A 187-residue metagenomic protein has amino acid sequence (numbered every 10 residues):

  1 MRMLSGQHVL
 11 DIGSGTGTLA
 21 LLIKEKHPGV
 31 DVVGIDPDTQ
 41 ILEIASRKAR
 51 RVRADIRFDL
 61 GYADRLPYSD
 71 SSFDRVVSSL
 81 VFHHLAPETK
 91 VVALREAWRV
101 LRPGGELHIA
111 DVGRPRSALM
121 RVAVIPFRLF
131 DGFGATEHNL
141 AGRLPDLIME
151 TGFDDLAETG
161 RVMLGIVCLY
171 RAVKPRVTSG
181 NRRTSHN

Functional and structural regions predicted by a protein language model:
M1-S5: Conserved alpha-helix/loop element of class I SAM-dependent methyltransferases that forms part of the SAM/SAH-binding
H8, G104-E106: Short glycine-centered segments of the SAM/dcSAM-binding site in methyltransferase folds
L10-I12, T16-R65: Class I SAM-dependent methyltransferase SAM/SAH-binding core
E25, H108-T151, D155-C168: C-terminal alpha-helical "lid/dimerization" subdomain adjacent to the S-adenosyl-L-methionine
D64-R75: A short acidic, Gly/Pro-enriched loop at the edge of an enzyme's catalytic core that lines a small-molecule cofactor
R75-E88: A short SAM/SAH-binding and catalytic strip from SAM-dependent methyltransferases
V91-P103: A short glycine-rich, Lys/Arg-flanked "PGG" loop and its adjoining helix->strand segment in the class I
L169-N187: C-terminal lobe and adjacent flexible extensions of AdoMet/dcAdoMet transferase-like proteins
